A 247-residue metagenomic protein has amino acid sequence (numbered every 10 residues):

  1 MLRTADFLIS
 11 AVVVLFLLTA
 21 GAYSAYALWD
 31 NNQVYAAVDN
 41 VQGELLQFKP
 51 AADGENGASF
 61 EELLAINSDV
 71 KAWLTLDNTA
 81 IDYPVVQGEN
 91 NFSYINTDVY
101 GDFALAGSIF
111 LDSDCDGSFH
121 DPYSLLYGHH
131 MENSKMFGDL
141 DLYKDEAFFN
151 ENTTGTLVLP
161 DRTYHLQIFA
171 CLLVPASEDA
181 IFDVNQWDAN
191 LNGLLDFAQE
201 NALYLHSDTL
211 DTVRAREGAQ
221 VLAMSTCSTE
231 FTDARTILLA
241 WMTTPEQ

Functional and structural regions predicted by a protein language model:
M1-A5: N-terminal Lys/Arg-rich, disordered targeting/topogenic segments
L8-A27: Hydrophobic membrane-insertion alpha-helices, especially the h-region of bacterial N-terminal signal peptides
G21-Q247: Solvent-exposed, non-transmembrane regions of membrane-associated and secreted proteins
